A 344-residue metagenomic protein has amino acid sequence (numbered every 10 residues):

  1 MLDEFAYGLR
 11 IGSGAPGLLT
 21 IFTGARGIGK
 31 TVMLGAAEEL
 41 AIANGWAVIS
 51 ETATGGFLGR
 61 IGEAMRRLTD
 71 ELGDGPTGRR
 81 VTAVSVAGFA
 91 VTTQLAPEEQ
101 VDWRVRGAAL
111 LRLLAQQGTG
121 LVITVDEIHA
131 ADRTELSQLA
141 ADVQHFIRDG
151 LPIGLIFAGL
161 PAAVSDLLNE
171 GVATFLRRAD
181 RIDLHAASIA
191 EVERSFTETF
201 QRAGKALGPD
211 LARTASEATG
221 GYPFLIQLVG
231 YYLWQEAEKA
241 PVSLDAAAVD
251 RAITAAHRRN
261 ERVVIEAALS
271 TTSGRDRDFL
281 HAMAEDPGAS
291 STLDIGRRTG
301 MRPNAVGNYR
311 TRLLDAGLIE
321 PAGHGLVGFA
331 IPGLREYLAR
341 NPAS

Functional and structural regions predicted by a protein language model:
M1-Y7: N-terminal pre-P-loop "Q-motif" helix
I11, A163-E217, E238-S243: Helix-loop-helix "sensor" segment of P-loop NTPases
A15-A36: Walker A/P-loop nucleotide-binding motif
I42-A43, A47, G55-V91: Conserved NTP-binding/hydrolysis module of P-loop NTPases
A96-P161, N169-V172: Conserved Walker B catalytic segment
T134, L293, T299-A316, H324: Short amphipathic alpha-helical interaction segments
G221, Q227-P303: Winged-helix-like regulatory helical subdomains adjacent to P-loop NTPase cores
P332-S344: Short, amphipathic alpha-helical interaction segments positioned at domain boundaries
